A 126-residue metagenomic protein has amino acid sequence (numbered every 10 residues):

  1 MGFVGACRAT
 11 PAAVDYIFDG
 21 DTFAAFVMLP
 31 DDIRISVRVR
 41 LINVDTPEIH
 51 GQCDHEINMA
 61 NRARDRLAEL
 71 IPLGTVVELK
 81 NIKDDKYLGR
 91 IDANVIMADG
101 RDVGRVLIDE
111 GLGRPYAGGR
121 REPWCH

Functional and structural regions predicted by a protein language model:
M1-H126: Small beta-barrel nucleic-acid-binding modules, primarily SNase/OB-fold domains and secondarily Tudor-like barrels
